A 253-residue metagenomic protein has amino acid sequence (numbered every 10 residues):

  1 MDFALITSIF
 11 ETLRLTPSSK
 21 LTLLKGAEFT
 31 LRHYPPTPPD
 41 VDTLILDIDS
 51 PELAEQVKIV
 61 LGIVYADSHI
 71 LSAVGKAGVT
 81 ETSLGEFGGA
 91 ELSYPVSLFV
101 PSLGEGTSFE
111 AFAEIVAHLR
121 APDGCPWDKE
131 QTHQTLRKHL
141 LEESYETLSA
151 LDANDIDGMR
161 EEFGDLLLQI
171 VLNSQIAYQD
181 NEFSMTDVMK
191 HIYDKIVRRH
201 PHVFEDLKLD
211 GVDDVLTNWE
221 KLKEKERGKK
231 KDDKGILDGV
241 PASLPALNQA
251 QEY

Functional and structural regions predicted by a protein language model:
D2-W127, Y145: Beta-strand/loop-alpha-helix module characteristic of Rossmann-like adenine-cofactor folds
E11-L15, G62, A66, V197 (+3 more regions): Non-catalytic alpha-helical coupling and interface elements of nucleotide-dependent molecular machines and regulators
K20-L24, E28, A73, D180-D194: Short alpha-helical "patches" and their helix-cap loops
S83-G158, D206-Y253: Extended low-complexity intrinsically disordered regions
L140-L148, D152, I156-E182, T186-Y193 (+1 more regions): An amphipathic alpha-helical micro-motif enriched in hydrophobic residues with embedded/adjacent acidic residues
N173-I176, D180-F183, K190-G228: Acidic catalytic motifs of isoprenoid enzymes
